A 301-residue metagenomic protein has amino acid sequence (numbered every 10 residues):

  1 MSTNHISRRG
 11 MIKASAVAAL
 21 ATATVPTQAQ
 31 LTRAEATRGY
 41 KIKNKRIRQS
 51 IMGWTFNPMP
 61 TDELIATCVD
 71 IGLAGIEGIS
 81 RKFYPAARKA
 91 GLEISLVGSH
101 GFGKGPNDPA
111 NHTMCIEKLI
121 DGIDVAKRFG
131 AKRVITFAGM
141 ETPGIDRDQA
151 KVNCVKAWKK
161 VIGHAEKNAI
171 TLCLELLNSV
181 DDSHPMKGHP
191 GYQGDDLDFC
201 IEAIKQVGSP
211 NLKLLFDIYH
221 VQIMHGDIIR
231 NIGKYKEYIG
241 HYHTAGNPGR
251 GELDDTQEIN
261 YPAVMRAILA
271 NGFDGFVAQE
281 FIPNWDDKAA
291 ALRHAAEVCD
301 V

Functional and structural regions predicted by a protein language model:
S2-V69, A131-K132, I145-D148, H184-P185 (+2 more regions): Histidine-acidic metal/acid-base catalytic patches
A36-R48, G78, G103-D121, D182-Y192: Short secondary-structure boundary segments
T55, I71-K160, E166-T171, D274-N284: Structural motif corresponding to the early beta-alpha repeats
G101-G105, E141-T142, S179-D181, A245-G251: Conserved radical SAM core fold
F137-G139, L176-L177, I218: Short, well-ordered beta-to-alpha junction loops that form the rim of enzyme active sites and present histidine/acidic
G139-K151, S179-Y192: Surface-exposed cleft-lining segments at the edges of enzyme active sites
N168-L174, P210-L214: Short, structured loop/turn "capping" segments at alpha-beta junctions
L174-L177, D196: A structural motif
